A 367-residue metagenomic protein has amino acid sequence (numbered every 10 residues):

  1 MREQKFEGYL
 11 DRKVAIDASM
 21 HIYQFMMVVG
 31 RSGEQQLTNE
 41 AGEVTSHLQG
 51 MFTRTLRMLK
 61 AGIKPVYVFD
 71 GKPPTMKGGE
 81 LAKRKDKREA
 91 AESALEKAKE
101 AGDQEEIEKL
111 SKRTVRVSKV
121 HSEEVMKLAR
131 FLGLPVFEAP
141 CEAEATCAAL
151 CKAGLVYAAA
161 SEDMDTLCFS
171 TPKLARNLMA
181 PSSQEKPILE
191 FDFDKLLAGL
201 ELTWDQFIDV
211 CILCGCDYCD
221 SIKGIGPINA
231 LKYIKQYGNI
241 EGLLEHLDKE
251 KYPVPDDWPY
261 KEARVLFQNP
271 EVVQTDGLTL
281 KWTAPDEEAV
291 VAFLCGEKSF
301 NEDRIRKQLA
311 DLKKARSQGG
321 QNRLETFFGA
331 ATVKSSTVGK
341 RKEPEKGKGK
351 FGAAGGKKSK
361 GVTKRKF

Functional and structural regions predicted by a protein language model:
M1-L10, P187-F367: Non-catalytic nucleic-acid-binding/docking modules located in mid-to-C-terminal regions of nucleic-acid enzymes
M1-R88, K97: Non-catalytic, usually N-terminal nucleic-acid engagement modules in DNA/RNA processing proteins
D17, V66-Y67, C147, G226 (+2 more regions): A residue-level signal for conserved active-site and pocket-lining positions in enzyme catalytic cores
I22, M51, M58, P65 (+5 more regions): Long, contiguous hydrophobic alpha-helical segments, chiefly transmembrane helices and signal peptides
T38, G79-L278: Extended two-metal-dependent nuclease catalytic cores across DNA- and RNA-processing enzymes
A41-T45, Q49-F52, K119, C141 (+3 more regions): Intrinsic disorder
S46-G50, R57, S111-A129, V290 (+2 more regions): N-terminal Rossmann-like or analogous alpha/beta NTP/dinucleotide-binding catalytic cores that position adenine
I63, L134, S299-F300: Short phosphate-binding/catalytic loops that engage adenosine nucleotides
